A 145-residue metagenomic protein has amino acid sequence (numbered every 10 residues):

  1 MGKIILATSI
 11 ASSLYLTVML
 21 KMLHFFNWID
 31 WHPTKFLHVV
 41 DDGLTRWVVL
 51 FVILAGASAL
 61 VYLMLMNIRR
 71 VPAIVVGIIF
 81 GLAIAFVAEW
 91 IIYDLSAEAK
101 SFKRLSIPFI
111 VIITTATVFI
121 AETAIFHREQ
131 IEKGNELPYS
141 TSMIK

Functional and structural regions predicted by a protein language model:
M1-A11, L44-V48, V61, L65 (+1 more regions): Generic low-polarity alpha-helical segments
K3-L23, A85-G134, P138-K145: Alpha-helical membrane-associated segments of multi-pass integral membrane proteins
I5, V48-V52, V75-I79: Hydrophobic alpha-helical transmembrane segments
I10-L54: Hydrophobic transmembrane helix segments
H32-L44, M66-I74, I120: Short juxtamembrane and helix-loop transition motifs at transmembrane-helix boundaries in membrane proteins
G56-L63, T115, F119: Transmembrane alpha-helix boundary/anchor motif
S58-I84: Loop-to-transmembrane helix junctions at the membrane interface
